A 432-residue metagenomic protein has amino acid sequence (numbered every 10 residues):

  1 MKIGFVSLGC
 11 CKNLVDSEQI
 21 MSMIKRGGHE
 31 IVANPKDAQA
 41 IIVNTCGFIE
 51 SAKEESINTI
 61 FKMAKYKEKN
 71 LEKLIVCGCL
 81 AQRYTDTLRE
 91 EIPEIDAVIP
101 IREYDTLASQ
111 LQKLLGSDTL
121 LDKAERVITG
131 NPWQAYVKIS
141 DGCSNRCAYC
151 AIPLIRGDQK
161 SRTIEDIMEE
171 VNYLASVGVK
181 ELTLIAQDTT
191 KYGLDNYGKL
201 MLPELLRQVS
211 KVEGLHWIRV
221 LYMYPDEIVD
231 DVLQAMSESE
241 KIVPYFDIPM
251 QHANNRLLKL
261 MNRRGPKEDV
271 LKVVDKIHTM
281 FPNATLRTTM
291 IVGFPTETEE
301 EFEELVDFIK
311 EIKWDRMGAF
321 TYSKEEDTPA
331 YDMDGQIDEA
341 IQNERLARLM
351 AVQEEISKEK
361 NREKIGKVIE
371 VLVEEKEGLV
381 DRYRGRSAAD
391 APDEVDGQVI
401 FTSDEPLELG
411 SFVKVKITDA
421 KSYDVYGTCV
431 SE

Functional and structural regions predicted by a protein language model:
M1-Y192, D231, F246, E268-T279 (+5 more regions): Proteins enriched for Cys/Gly/acidic motifs involved in redox and nucleic-acid/cofactor modification
I3, A40-I41, A135, L182 (+7 more regions): Conserved beta-strand core positions
K36-D37, E68, S144, A253 (+3 more regions): Short strand-connecting beta-turns/loops that link adjacent beta-strands
G47-F48, R156, N196-K199, K259-G265 (+1 more regions): Short glycine-enriched, charge-decorated loop/helix-capping segments at active-site entrances that position
L74-G78, R83, P93, S176-E300: Conserved SAM/AdoMet-binding glycine-rich loop
C147, I167, L184, V220 (+7 more regions): Conserved, mostly hydrophobic/aromatic
D332-E432: Terminal RNA-binding accessory module
